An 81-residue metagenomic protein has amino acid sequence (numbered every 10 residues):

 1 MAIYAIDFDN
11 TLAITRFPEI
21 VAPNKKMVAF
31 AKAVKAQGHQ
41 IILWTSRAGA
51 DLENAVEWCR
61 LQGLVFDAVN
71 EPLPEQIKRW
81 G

Functional and structural regions predicted by a protein language model:
A2-P72: Alpha-helical substrate-recognition element adjacent to the catalytic core
P74-G81: Conserved GTP-binding G-domain of TRAFAC-class P-loop NTPases and closely related GTPase folds
